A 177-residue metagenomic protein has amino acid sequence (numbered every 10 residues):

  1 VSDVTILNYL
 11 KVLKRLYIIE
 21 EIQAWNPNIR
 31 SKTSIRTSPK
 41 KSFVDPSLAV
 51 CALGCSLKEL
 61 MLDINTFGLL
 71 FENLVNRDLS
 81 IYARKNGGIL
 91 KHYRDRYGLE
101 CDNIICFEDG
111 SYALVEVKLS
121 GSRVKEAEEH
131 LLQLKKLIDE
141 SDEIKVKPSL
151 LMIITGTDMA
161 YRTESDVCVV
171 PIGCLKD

Functional and structural regions predicted by a protein language model:
V1-S111: Accessory nucleic acid-recognition modules appended to NTPase machines
C51, V124-E126, A160-E164: Switch/connector loops and helix/strand junctions flanking conserved nucleotide-binding motifs in nucleotide-processing
N86, E143-P148: Short helix-terminating capping/connector loops at secondary-structure junctions
I89, L150, D166-C168: Conserved beta-strand segments of alpha/beta enzyme cores
S111-R123: Active-site ExK catalytic segment of metal-dependent nucleases
S120-E140: Mg2+/Mn2+-dependent nuclease catalytic core
K147-T155: Short, hydrophobic beta-strand segments that form beta-sheet elements in well-ordered domains
I154-D177: Domain-level recognition of nuclease-like catalytic cores that cleave nucleotide substrates
